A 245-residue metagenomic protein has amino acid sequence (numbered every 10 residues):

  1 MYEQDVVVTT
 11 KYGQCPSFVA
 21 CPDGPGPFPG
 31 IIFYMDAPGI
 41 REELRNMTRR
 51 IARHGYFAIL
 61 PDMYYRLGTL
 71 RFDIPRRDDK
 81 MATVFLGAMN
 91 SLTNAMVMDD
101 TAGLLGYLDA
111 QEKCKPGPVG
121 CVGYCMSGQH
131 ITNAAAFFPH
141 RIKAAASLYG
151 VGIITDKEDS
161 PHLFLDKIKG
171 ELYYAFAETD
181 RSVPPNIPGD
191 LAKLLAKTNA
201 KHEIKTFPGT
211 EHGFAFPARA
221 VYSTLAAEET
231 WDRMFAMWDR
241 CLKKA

Functional and structural regions predicted by a protein language model:
M1-A245: N-terminal cap/leader regions of alpha/beta-hydrolase-fold enzymes, predominantly small-molecule hydrolases
